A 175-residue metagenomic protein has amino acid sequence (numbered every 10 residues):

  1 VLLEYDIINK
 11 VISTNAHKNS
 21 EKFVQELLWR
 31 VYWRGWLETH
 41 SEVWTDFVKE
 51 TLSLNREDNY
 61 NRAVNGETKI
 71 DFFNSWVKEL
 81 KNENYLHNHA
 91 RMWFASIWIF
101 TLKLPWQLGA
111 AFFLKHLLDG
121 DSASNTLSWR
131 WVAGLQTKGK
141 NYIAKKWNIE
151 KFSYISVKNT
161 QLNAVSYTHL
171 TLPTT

Functional and structural regions predicted by a protein language model:
V1-L2, P173: Alpha-helical hydrophobic packing sites
L2-D6, K10, A16-V165: Active-site-proximal binding-pocket segments
T168-T174: Conserved small/polar residues in nucleotide/adenosyl-binding loops
